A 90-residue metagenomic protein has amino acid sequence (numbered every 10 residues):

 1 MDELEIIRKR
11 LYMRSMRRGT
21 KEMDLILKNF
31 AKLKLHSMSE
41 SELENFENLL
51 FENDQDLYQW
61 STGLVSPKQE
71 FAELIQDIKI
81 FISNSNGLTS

Functional and structural regions predicted by a protein language model:
D2-S90: Positively charged, polar, low-complexity stretches
